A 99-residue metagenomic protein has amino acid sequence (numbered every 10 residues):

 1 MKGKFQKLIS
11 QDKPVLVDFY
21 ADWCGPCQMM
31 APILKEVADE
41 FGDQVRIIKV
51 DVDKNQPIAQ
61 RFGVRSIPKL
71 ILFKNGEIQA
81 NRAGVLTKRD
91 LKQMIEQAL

Functional and structural regions predicted by a protein language model:
M1-P14, Q56: A short beta-strand-turn-helix
D12-K13, Y20-W23, S66: Short pre-active-site segment immediately N-terminal to redox-active cysteine/selenocysteine motifs in thiol-based
D12-P14, A31-V50: Conserved helix-turn-beta segment immediately C-terminal to the redox Cys motif in thioredoxin-like folds
F19-I33: Conserved redox-active cysteine motifs that mediate thiol-disulfide chemistry, especially di-cysteine Cys-X(1-2)-Cys
A21, V52, N75: Active-site loop/turn elements of alpha/beta-hydrolase fold enzymes, especially the short glycine-/histidine-rich
V52-I58: Structural microenvironment flanking redox-active thiols in thiol-disulfide oxidoreductases
F62-I71: Structural micro-motif
L72-L99: Non-catalytic, surface beta->alpha helical segment in thiol-disulfide oxidoreductase systems
